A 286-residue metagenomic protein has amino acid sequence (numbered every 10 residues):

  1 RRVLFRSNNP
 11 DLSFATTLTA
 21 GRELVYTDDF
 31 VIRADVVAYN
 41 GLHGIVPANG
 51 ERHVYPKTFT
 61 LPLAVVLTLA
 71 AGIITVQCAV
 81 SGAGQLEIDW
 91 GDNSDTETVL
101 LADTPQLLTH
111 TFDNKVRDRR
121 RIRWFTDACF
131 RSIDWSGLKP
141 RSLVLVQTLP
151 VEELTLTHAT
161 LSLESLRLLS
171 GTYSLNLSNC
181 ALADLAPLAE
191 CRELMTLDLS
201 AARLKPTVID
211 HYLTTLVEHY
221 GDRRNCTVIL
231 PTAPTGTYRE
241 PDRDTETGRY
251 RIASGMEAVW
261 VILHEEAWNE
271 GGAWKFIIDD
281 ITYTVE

Functional and structural regions predicted by a protein language model:
R1-L4: Short, small-residue-biased leader/transition segments that mark boundaries at the very start of proteins
R6-A20, D92-V99: Surface-exposed, flexible coil segments in extracellular/virion-facing regions
R22-I32, V36-S170, A189-E286: N-terminal capping/linker segments that flank leucine-rich repeat
R167-L168, N179-A181: Eukaryote-skewed repeat-based solenoidal scaffolds used as protein-protein interaction platforms, primarily
L175-L177: Fold-core signature of tandem repeat domains
